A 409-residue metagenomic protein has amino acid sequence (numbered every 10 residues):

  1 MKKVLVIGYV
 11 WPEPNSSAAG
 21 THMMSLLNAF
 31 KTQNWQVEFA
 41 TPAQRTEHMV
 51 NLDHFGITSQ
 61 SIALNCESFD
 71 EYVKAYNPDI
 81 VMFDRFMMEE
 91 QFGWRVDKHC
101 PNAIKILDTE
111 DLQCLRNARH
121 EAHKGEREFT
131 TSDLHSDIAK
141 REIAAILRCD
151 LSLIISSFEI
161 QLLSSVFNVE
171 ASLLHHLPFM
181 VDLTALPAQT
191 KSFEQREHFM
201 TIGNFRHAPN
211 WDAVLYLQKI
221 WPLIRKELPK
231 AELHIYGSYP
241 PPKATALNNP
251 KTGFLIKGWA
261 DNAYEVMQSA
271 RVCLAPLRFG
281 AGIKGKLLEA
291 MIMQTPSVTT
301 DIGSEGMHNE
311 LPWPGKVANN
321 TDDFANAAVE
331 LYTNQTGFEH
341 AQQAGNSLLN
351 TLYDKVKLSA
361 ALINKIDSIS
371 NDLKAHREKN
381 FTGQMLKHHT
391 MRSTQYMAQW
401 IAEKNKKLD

Functional and structural regions predicted by a protein language model:
M1-M49: N-terminal subdomain of nucleotide-sugar transferases
E13, N102-A103, L107-S136: Acceptor-binding helix/loop patch of EC 2.4 sugar-transfer enzymes, predominantly nucleotide-sugar-dependent
P78, Q268-G282, T295: Acidic donor-binding loop of glycosyltransferase active sites
Q91-F92, A139-A171, A244: A short, active-site helix/loop in glycosyltransferases that binds the activated sugar's phosphate group
S165, V169, H175-A263, Q268: Conserved catalytic-core segment of nucleotide-activated headgroup transferases in glycan assembly
K286-E289, P296-T300: Short hydrophobic beta-strand element within catalytic cores of glycosyltransferases and related nucleotide-activated
P314-D322, E330-Q335: Conserved acidic donor-binding segment of nucleotide-sugar-dependent glycosyltransferases
A344-D409: C-terminal amphipathic helix plus adjacent low-complexity, charged tail appended to glycosyltransferase catalytic
